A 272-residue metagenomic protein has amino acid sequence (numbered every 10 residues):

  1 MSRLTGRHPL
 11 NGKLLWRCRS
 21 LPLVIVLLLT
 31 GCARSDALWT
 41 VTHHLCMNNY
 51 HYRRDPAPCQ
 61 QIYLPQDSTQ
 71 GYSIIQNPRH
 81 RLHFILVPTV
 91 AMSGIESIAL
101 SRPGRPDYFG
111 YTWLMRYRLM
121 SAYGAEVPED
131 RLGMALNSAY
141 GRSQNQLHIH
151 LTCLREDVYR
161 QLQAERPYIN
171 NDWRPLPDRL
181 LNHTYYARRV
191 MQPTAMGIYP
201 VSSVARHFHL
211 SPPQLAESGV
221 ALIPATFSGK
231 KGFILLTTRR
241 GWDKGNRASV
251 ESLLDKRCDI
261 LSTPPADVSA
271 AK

Functional and structural regions predicted by a protein language model:
L4-L21: Bacterial N-terminal signal peptides that target proteins for export
R19-T30: Bacterial N-terminal signal peptides
A33-K272: HIT superfamily nucleotide-processing domains
